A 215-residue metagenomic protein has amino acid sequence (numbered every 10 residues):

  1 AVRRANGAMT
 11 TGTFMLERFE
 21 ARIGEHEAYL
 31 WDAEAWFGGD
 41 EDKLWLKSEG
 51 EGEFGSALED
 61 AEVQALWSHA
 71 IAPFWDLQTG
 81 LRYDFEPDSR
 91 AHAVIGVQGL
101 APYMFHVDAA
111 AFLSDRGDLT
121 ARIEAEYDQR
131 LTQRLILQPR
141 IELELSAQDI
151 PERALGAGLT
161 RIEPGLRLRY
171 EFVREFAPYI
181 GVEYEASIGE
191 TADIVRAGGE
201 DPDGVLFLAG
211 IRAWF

Functional and structural regions predicted by a protein language model:
A1-A61, A65-H69, F207: Outer-membrane beta-barrel initiation region
G12-E17, Y29-A33, A61-A65, A91-I95 (+4 more regions): Hydrophobic, lipid-facing positions within transmembrane beta-strands of outer-membrane proteins
R18, L46-G50, T79-Y83, A109-L113 (+2 more regions): Transmembrane beta-barrel strands of outer-membrane/channel proteins
A21-Y29, E51-A61, Y83-H92, F112-A121 (+3 more regions): Solvent-exposed loop/turn segments connecting transmembrane beta-strands in outer-membrane beta-barrel proteins
F37-G39, H69, Y83, G99 (+4 more regions): Residue-level signature of outer-membrane beta-barrel architecture
E41-L46, P73-L77, Y103-V107, T132-L137 (+1 more regions): Repeated loop/turn-to-beta-strand initiation elements of outer-membrane beta-barrel proteins
R90-P151: Detector for outer-membrane/organellar transmembrane beta-barrel domains, recognizing the amphipathic beta-strand
L166-E171, D201-F215: Outer-membrane beta-barrel "beta-signal"
